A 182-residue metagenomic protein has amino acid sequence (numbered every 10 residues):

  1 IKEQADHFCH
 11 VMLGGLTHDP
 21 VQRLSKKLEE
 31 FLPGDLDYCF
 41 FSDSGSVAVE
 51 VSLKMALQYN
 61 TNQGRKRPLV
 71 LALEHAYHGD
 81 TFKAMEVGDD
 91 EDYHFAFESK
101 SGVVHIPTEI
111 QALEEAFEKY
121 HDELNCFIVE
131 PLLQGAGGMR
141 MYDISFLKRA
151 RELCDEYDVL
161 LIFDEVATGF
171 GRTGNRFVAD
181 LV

Functional and structural regions predicted by a protein language model:
I1-V182: Conserved N-terminal phosphate-binding loop of PLP-dependent enzymes in the Aspartate aminotransferase
